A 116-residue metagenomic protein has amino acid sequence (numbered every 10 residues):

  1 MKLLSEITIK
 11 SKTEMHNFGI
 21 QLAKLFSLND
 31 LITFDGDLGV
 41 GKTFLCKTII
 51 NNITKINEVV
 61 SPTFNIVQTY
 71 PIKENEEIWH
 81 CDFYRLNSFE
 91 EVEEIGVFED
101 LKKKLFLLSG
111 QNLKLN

Functional and structural regions predicted by a protein language model:
M1-Q21: N-terminal pre-Walker A segment at the start of P-loop NTPase domains
L22-N29: Phosphate-binding P-loop
I32-F34: Hydrophobic anchor at the beta1->P-loop junction of P-loop NTPases
L38: The conserved Walker
K42: Conserved lysine of the Walker
N57-P62: Flexible phosphate/Mg2+-sensing switch loops adjacent to catalytic phosphate-binding sites
T63, T69-G110: Conserved nucleotide-sensing/catalytic segment adjacent to the nucleotide-binding pocket in NTP-handling enzymes
